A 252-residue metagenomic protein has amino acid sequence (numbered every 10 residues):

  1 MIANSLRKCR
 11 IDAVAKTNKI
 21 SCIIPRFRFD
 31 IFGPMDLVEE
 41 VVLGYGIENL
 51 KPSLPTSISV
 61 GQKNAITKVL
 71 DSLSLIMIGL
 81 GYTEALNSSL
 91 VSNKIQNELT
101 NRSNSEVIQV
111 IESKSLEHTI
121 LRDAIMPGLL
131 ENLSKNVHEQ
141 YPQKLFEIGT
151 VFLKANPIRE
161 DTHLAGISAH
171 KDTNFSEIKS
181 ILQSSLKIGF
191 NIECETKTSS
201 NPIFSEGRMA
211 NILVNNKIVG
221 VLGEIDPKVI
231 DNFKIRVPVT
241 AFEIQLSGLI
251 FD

Functional and structural regions predicted by a protein language model:
M1-A3, Q143, D172, S176-I178 (+1 more regions): Edge strands and adjacent loops of beta-rich recognition modules
M1-P142: Extended, well-folded interaction surfaces typified by the phenylalanyl-tRNA synthetase beta subunit core
F29-I47, I148-A155, G207-V214: Core structural elements
V38, M77, L129, G166 (+4 more regions): Hydrophobic, well-ordered secondary-structure elements that form the walls of internal hydrophobic environments
E39, I212-D252: C-terminal, non-catalytic macromolecule-binding modules
K94-Q96, S115, L130-S134, E147-K154 (+3 more regions): Glycine-rich, charged/polar anion/phosphate-binding loops that engage phosphate groups from diverse ligands
Y141-D172, V219: Polyanion/phosphate-binding surface patch
R159-I212, L246, D252: Basic, glycine-rich polyanion-binding accessory segments appended to enzymes
